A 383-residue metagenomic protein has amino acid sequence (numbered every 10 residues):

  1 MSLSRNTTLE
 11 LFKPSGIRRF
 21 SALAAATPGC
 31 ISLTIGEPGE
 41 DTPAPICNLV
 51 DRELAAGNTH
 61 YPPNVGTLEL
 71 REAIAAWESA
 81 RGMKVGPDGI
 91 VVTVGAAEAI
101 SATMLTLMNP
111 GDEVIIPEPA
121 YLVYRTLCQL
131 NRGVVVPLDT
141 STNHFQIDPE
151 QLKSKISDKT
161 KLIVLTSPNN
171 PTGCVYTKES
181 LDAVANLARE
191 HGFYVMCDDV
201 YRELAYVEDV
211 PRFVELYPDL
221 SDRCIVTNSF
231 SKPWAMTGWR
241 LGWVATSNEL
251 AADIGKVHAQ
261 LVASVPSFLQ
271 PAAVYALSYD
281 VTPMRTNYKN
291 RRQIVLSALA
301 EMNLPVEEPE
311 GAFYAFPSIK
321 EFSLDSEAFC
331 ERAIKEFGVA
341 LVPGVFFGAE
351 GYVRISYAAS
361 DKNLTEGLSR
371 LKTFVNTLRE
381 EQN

Functional and structural regions predicted by a protein language model:
S2-K13, F20-I31, G36-E53, K84-N383: PLP-dependent class I/II
A56-N58: Conserved nucleotide-sugar phosphate-binding/catalytic loop shared by glycosyltransferases and other
H60-Y61, Y201: Intrinsically disordered, tyrosine-centered linear signaling motifs in cytosolic regions
Y61-V94: Conserved N-terminal alpha-helix of the aminotransferase class I/II PLP-enzyme fold
